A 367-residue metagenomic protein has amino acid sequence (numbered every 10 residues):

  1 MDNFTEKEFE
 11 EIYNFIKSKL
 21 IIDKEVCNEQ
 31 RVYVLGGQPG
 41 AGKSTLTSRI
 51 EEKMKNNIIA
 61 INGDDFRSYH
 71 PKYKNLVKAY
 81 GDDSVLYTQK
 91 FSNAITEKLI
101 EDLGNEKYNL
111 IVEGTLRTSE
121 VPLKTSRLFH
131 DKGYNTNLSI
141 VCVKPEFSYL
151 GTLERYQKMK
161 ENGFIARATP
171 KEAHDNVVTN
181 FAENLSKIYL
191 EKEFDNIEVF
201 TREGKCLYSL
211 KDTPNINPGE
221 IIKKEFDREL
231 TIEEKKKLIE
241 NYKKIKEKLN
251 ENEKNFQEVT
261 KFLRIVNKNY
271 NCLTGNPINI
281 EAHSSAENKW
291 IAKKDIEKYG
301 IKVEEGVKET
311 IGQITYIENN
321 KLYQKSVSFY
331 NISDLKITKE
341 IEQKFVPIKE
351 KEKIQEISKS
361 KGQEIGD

Functional and structural regions predicted by a protein language model:
M1-E25: N-terminal pre-Walker A segment at the start of P-loop NTPase domains
Q38-P39: The conserved Walker
K43: Conserved lysine of the Walker
L46: Hydrophobic positions on the alpha1 helix immediately C-terminal to the Walker A/P-loop
K55-A60, D65-S126, H130-K132: Conserved nucleotide-sensing/catalytic segment adjacent to the nucleotide-binding pocket in NTP-handling enzymes
H130-T152: Conserved phosphate-donor/acceptor-positioning beta-strand/loop module used by diverse small-molecule
L150-N267: Conserved GTP-binding G-domain of TRAFAC-class P-loop NTPases and closely related GTPase folds
I265-S358, E364-G366: N-terminal accessory/interface modules of nucleic-acid-binding and processing proteins
